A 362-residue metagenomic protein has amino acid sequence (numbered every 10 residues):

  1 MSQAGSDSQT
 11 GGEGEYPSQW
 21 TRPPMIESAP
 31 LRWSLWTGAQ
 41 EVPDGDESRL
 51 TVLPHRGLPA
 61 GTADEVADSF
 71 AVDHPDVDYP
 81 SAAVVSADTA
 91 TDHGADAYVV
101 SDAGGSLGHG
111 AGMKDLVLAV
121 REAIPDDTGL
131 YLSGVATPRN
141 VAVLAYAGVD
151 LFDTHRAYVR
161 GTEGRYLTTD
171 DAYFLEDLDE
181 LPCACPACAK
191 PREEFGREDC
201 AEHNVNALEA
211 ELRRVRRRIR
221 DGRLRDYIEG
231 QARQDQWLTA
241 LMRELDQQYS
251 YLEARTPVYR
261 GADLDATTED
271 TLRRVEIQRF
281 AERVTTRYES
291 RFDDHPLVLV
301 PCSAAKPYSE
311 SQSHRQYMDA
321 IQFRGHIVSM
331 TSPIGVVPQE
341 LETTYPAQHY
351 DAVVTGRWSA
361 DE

Functional and structural regions predicted by a protein language model:
M1-D76, D265-E289, S303-A304, Y308-Q322 (+2 more regions): Non-catalytic, usually N-terminal nucleic-acid engagement modules in DNA/RNA processing proteins
A4, T51-P182: Glycine-rich phosphate/ribose-binding loops and adjacent secondary-structure elements that form binding surfaces
G14-Y16, W20, A187-A305, E310-S313: C-terminal extensions of enzymes
A29-L31, E47-S48, A95, D127 (+3 more regions): Short, well-ordered alpha-helix to beta-strand connector turns
E41-V42, P59-A60, T89-A90, G335-P338 (+1 more regions): A short acidic, often aromatic-flanked loop/helix-cap motif at beta-alpha or helix-coil junctions that lines enzyme
G105, A304-A305, G335: Short, glycine-/Ser/Thr-/acidic-enriched flexible segments
V159, I334-L341: Short, solvent-exposed beta-strand-terminating loops
Y350-E362: Extended, charge-rich low-complexity interaction segments
